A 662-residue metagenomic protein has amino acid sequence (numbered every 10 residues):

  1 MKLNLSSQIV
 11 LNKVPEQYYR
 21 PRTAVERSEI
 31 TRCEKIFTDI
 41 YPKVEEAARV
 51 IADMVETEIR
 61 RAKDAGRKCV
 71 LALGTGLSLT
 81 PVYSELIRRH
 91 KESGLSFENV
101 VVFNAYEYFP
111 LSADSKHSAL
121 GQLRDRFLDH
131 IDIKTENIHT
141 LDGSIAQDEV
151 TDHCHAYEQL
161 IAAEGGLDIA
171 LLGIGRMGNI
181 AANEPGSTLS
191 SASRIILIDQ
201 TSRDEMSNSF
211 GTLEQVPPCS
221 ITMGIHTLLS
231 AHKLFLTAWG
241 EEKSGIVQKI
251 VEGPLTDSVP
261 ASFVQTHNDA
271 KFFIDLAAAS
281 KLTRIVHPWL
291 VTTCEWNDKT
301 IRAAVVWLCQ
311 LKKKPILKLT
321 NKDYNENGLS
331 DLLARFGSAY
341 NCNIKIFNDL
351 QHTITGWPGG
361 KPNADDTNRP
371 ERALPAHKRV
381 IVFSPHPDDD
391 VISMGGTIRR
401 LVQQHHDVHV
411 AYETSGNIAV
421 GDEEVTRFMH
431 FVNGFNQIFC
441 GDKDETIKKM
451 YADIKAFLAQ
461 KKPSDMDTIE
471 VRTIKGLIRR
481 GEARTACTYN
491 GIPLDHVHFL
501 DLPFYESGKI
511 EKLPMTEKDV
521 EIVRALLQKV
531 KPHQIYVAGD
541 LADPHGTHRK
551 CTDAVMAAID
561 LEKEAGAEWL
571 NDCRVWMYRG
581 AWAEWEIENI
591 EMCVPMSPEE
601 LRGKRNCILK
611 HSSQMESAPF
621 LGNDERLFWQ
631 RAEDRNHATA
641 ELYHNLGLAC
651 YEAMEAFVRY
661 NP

Functional and structural regions predicted by a protein language model:
K2-N12, V25, I30, H226 (+1 more regions): ATP/nucleoside-binding phosphotransfer catalytic cores, i.e., glycine-rich phosphate-binding loops
K2-V70, D366-T367, L374: N-terminal glycine-/serine-/threonine-rich phosphate-binding loop
R22-K35, L95-I169: Ligand-binding beta-strand-loop-alpha-helix segment within the catalytic cores of soluble metabolic enzymes
R61-E92: Glycine-rich N-terminal segment of FAD-binding domains in flavoprotein oxidoreductases, spanning the beta-loop-helix
V82-S93, V391-S415, A419: Histidine-anchored nucleotide/phosphate-binding helix
H155, R176-I198, V251-P254, R549-A558 (+1 more regions): Short, surface-exposed, charged loop/turn segments at secondary-structure junctions
A181-I225: Class I SAM-dependent methyltransferase SAM-binding "motif I" and its flanking Rossmann-like core
R203-F210, Q215-S220, K312-I381, R400-Q404 (+3 more regions): Metal-dependent de-N-acetylase/amidase catalytic core
